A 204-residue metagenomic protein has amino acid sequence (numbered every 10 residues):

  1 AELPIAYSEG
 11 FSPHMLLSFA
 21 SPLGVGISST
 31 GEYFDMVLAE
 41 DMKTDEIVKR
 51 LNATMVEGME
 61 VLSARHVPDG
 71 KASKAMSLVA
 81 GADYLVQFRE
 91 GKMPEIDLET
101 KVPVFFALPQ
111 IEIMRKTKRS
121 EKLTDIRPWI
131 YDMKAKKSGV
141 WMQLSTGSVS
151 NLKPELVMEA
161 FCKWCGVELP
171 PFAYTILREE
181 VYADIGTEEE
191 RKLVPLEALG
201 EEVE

Functional and structural regions predicted by a protein language model:
I5-S12, V61-V67, I111-R119, P170-A173: A short, aromatic/hydrophobic, helix- or strand-capping loop or linear motif that either lines the entrance/gate
A6-A39: Short, charge-patterned binding micro-sites
H14-L23, A64-S73, R119-A135: Short amphipathic beta-strand starts and helix->beta connectors
T30-L85: Ordered, amphipathic secondary-structure segments that act as subunit-interaction surfaces in large macromolecular
M36-M42, V86-K92, M142-T146: Short beta-strand-to-loop capping motifs
T44-M55, I96-A107, V157-M158: Short amphipathic alpha-helices in soluble, non-transmembrane regions that often serve as interface/regulatory elements
K71-S73, A80-S120: Extended, positively charged loop/linker patches that create polyanion-binding surfaces
P103-E204: Core RNA-modification/binding signature centered on pseudouridine synthases
